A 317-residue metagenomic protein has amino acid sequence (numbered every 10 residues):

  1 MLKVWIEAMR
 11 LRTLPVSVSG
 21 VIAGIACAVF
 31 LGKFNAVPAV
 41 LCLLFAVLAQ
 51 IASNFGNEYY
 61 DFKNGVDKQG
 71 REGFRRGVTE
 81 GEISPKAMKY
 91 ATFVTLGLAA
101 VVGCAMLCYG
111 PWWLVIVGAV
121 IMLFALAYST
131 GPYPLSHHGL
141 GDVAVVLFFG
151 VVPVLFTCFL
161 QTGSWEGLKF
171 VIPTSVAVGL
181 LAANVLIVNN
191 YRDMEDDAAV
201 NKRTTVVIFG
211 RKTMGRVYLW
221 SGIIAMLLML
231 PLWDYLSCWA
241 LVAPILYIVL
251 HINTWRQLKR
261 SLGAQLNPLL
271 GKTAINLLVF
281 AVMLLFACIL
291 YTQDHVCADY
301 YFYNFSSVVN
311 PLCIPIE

Functional and structural regions predicted by a protein language model:
M1-V37, L41, F45, P132-Y133: Topogenic membrane-insertion module of multi-pass membrane proteins
V18-G24, V143-C158, V178, V206-R211 (+1 more regions): Small-residue-rich segments of transmembrane alpha-helices in multi-pass membrane proteins, especially helix faces
A23, G32-N57, V115-L126, G167-V188: Membrane-embedded alpha-helical segments that form the functional core of polytopic membrane enzymes, especially those
L48-E72, N184-V206: Acidic (Asp/Glu-rich) catalytic motifs at the cytosolic membrane interface
G70-Y109, R203-L236, A274, F280: Multi-pass membrane catalytic core of lipid/isoprenoid biosynthesis enzymes
R76-W165: Intramembrane alpha-helical segments
V145-M194, K212-G215: Functional transmembrane core segments of multi-pass inner-membrane proteins
D234-Y291: Extended hydrophobic alpha-helices typical of membrane-associated regions
